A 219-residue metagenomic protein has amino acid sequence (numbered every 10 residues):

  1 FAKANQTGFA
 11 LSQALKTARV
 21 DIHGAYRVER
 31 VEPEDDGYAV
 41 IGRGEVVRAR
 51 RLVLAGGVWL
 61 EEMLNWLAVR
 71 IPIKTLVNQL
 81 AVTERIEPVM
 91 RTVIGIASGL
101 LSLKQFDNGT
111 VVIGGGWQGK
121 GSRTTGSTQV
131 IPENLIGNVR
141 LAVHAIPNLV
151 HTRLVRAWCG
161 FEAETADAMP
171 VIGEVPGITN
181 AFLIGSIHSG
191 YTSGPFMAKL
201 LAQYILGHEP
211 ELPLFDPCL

Functional and structural regions predicted by a protein language model:
F1-Q13, G57-W59, N134-L141, S186-S193 (+1 more regions): Mid-domain beta-loop-alpha active-site segment that forms a flexible, acidic cofactor/metal-binding surface
F1-R51: Helical element adjacent to the flavin cofactor pocket in flavoenzyme catalytic cores
I41-R43, E84, A97: Short strand-coil-strand connectors
V46-R91: Central helical "cap/lid" subdomain
I71-I73, H151, H208-P213: A short alpha-helix-loop-beta-strand transition element characteristic of N-terminal alpha/beta dinucleotide-binding
E87-T179: Active-site lid/adjacent beta-loop-alpha segment flanking the redox-cofactor pocket in flavoenzymes
P176-L219: C-terminal lid/capping helical subdomain adjacent to the catalytic/cofactor pocket in oxidative enzymes
